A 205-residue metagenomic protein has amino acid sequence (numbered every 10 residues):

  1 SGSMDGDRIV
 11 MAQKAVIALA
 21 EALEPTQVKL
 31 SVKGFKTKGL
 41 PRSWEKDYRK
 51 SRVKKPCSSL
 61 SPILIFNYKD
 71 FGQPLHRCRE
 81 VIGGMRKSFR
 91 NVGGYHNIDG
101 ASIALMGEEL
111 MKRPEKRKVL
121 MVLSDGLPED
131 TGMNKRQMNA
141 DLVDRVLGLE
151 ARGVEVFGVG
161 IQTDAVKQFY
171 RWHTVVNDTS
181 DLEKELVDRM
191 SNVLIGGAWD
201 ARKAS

Functional and structural regions predicted by a protein language model:
S1-S205: Acidic, glycine-rich A-domain
